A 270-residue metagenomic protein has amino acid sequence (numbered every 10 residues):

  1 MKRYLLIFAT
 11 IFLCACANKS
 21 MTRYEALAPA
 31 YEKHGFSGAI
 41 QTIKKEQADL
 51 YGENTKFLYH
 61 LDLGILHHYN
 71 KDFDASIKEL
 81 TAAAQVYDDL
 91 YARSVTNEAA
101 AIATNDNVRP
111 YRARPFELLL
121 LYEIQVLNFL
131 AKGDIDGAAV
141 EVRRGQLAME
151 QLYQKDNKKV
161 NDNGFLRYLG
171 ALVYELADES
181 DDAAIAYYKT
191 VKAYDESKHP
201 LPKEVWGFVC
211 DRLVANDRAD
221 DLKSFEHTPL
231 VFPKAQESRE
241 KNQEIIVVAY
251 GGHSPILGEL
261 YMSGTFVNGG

Functional and structural regions predicted by a protein language model:
M1-Y4: Positively charged n-region of N-terminal signal peptides that target proteins for export
L6-F8: Sec-dependent N-terminal signal peptides
L13-A15: C-terminal motif of bacterial Sec signal peptides marking the signal peptidase cleavage site
A17-S20: Bacterial signal peptide processing site
L27-A219: Alpha-helical protein-protein interaction scaffolds
A101-A103, F225-L230: Short linear interaction motifs
R114, F232-P233: Short, solvent-exposed, polar/charged sequence segments at loop or secondary-structure edges
P233-G270: Long, low-hydrophobicity ectodomains and other hydrophilic envelope-associated domains
